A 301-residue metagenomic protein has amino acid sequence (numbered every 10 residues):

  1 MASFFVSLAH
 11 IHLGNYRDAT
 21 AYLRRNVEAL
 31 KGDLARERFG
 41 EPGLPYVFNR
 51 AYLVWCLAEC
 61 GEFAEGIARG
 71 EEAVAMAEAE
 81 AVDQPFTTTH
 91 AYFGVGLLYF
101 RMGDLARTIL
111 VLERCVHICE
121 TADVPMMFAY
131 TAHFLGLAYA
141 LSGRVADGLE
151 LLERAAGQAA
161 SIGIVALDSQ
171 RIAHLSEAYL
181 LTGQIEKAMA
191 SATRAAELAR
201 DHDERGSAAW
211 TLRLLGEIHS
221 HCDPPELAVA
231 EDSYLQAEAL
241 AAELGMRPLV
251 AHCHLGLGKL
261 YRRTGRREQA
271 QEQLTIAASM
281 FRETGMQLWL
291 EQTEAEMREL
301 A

Functional and structural regions predicted by a protein language model:
S3, D18-L30, R50-A51, W55-A301: Helix-coil-helix junctions within alpha-helical repeat/solenoid scaffolds
S3-V6, H10: Hydrophobic or amphipathic alpha-helical targeting/insertion segments
G14: Conserved nucleotide-sugar donor-binding catalytic segment
G32-L34: Active-site glycine-rich loop that binds ribose-phosphate moieties when present
R36-G43: Acidic, Ser/Thr- and Gly/Pro-rich intrinsically disordered linkers and low-complexity segments that flank or connect
G43-N49: Extended HEAT/HEAT-like alpha-solenoid repeat tracts in very large eukaryotic scaffold/adaptor proteins
